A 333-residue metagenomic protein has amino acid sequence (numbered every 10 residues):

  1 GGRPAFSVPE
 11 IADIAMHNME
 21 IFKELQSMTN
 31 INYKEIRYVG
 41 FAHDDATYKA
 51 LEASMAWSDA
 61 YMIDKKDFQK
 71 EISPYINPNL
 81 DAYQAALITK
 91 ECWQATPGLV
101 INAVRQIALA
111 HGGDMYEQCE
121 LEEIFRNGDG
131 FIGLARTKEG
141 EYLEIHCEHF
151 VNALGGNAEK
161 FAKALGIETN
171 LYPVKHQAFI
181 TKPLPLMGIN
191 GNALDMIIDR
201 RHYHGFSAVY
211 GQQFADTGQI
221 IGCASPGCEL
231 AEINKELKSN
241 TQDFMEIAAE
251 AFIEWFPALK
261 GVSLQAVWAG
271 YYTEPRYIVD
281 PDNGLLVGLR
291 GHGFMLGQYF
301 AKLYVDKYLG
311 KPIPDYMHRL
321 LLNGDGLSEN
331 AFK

Functional and structural regions predicted by a protein language model:
G1-I72, A208: Dinucleotide-binding Rossmann-like beta1-alpha1 core, especially the glycine-rich loop that anchors the ADP
R3-A5, P9, D13, H17 (+4 more regions): Flavin-dependent oxidoreductases
F6, A86-Q106, G155-N157, N240 (+3 more regions): Mid-domain beta-loop-alpha active-site segment that forms a flexible, acidic cofactor/metal-binding surface
N32, D59-Y61, D114, E168 (+1 more regions): Conserved beta-strand segments of alpha/beta enzyme cores
D44-H111, Y116-E117, E123-D129: Flavin (FAD/FMN) cofactor-binding and adjacent substrate-gating region of FAD-dependent oxidoreductase domains
H111, E148, L165, Y304-P312: Short, hydrophobic alpha-helical segments
E250-F332: C-terminal catalytic lobe of FAD-dependent flavoproteins
